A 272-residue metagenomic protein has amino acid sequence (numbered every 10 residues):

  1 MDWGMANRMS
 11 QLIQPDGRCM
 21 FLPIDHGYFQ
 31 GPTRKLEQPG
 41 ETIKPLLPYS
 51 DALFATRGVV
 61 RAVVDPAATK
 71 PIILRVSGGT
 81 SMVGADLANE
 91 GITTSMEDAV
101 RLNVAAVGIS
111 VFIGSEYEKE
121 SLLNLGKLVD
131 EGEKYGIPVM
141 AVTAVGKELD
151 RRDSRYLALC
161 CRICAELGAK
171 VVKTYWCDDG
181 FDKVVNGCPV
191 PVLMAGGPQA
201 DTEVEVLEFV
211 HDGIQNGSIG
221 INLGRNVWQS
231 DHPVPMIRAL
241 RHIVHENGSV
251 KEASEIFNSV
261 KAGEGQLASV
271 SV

Functional and structural regions predicted by a protein language model:
M1-Q14: N-terminal basic/disordered segments at the start of proteins
Q14-M194, A200-I219, L223, H242 (+1 more regions): Alpha/beta enzyme core
I214, Q229-A268, V272: C-terminal helical cap(s) of enzyme catalytic domains, especially alpha/beta-barrels
N226: Catalytic grooves of carbohydrate-active enzymes
